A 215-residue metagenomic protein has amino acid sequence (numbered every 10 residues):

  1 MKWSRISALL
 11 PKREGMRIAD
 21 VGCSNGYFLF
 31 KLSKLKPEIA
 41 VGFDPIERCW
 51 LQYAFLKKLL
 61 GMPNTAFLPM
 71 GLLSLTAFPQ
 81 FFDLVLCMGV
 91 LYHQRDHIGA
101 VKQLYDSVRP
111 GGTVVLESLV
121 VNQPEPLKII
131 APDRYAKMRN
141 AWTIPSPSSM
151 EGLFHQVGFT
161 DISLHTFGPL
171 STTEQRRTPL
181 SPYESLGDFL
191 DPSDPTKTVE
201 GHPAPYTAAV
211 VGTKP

Functional and structural regions predicted by a protein language model:
G15-S24: Conserved class I S-adenosyl-L-methionine
N25-K36: Conserved SAM-binding loop of SAM-dependent methyltransferases across substrates and taxa, primarily the Class I
E38-S74: Class I SAM-dependent methyltransferase SAM/SAH-binding core
T76-V85: A short acidic, Gly/Pro-enriched loop at the edge of an enzyme's catalytic core that lines a small-molecule cofactor
I98-T113: A short glycine-rich, Lys/Arg-flanked "PGG" loop and its adjoining helix->strand segment in the class I
L119-A141: Short, glycine-/aromatic-enriched active-site segment of Class I SAM-dependent methyltransferases
W142-G158: Short alpha-helix
T160-F189: Conserved catalytic loop of SAM-dependent methyltransferase domains
